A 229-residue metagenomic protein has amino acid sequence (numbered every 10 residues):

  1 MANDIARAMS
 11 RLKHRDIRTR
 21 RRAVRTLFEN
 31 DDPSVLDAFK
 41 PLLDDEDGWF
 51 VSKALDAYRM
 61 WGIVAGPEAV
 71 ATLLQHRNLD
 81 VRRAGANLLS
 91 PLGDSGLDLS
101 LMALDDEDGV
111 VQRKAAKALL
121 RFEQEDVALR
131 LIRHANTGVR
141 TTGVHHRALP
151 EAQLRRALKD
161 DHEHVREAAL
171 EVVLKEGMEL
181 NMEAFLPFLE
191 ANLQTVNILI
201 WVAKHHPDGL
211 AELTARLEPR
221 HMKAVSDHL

Functional and structural regions predicted by a protein language model:
M1-A2, R18-D32, D37, P41 (+13 more regions): Structural detector for internal amphipathic alpha-helices that build alpha-solenoid repeat scaffolds
M1-L12, I17: N-terminal leader/linker segments that initiate helical-solenoid repeat arrays
M9-L12, L74, L158, T214: Short basic coil micro-motifs at the edges of alpha-helical modules that engage polyanionic partners
R15-D16, E46-G48, R77-N78, E107-D108 (+3 more regions): Short inter-helical turns and helix N-cap capping residues of alpha-solenoid HEAT/ARM repeat scaffolds
